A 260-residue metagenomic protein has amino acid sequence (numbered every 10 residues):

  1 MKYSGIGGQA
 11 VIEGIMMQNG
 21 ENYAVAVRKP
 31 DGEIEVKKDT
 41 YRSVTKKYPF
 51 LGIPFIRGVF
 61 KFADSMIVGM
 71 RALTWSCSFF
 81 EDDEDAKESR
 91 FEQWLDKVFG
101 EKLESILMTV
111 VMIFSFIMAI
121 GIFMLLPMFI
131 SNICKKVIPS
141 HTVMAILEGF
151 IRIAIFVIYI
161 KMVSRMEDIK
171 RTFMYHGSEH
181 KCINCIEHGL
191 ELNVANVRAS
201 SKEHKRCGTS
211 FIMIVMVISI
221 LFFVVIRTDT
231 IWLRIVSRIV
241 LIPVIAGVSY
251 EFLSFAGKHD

Functional and structural regions predicted by a protein language model:
M1, G5, A10-V11, T45-G52 (+2 more regions): Cytosolic juxtamembrane amphipathic/interface segments immediately preceding and feeding into a transmembrane helix
M1-E81: Divalent-cation
G14, I169, C207: Residue-level signature of catalytic and energy-coupling elements of molecular machines, predominantly ATP/GTP-dependent
F50-W75, E148-T172, I245-K258: Hydrophobic alpha-helical membrane-embedded segments
W75, S115-P139, V215-I239, A246 (+1 more regions): Juxtamembrane "helix exit" motif at the C-terminal ends of alpha-helical transmembrane segments in multi-pass membrane
D83-L95, R171-V197: Juxtamembrane inter-helical linkers in multi-pass membrane proteins
F91-L103, S131-L147, R227-V236, A256-D260: Membrane interface segments of multi-pass transport proteins and intramembrane proteases
S105-F123, H204-V215: Select subsegments of transmembrane alpha-helices in polytopic membrane proteins, especially boundary-proximal
